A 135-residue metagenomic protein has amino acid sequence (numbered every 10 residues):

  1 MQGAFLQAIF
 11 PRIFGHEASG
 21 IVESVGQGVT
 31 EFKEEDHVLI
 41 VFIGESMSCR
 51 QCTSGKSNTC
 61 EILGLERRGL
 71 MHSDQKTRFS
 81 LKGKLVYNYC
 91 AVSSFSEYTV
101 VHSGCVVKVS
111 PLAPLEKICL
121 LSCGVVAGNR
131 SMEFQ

Functional and structural regions predicted by a protein language model:
Q2-T53, N58, E66, C105-A113: Glycine-rich beta-strand-centered segment in the early N-terminal region that forms part of a ligand/cofactor-binding
S48-Q135: NAD(P)H dinucleotide-binding glycine-rich loop of Rossmann-like/cofactor-binding domains, especially the beta1-alpha1
